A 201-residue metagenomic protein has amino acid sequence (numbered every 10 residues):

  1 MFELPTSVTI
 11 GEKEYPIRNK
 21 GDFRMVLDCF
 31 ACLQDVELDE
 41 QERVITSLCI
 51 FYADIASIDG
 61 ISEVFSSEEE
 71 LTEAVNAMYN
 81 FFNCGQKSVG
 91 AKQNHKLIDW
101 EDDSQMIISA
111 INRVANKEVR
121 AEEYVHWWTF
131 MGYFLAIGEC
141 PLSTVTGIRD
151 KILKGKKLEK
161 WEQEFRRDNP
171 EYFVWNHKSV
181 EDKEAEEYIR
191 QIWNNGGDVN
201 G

Functional and structural regions predicted by a protein language model:
M1-E14, G21-R24, F30-Q34, E42 (+2 more regions): Charged interaction scaffolds used for protein-protein
